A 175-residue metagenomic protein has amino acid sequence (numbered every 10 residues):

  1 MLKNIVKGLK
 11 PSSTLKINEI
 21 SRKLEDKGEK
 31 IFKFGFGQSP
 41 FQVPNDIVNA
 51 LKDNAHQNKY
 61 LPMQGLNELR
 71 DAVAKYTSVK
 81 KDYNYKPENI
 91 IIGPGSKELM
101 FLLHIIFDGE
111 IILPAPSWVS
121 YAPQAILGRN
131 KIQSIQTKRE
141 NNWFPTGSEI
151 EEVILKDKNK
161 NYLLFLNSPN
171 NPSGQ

Functional and structural regions predicted by a protein language model:
K3, K7-P94: N-terminal small-domain helix-loop-helix segment of the aminotransferase-like
I31, D108, K160-N161: Local beta-strand N-terminus motif with an aromatic residue
S39, K97, S168-P172: Short glycine-rich anion-binding loops that position phosphate/pyrophosphate groups of nucleotides and phosphorylated
S96-M100, S117-S120: Conserved coil-to-alpha-helix start sites within the AMP-binding
I106-A125, E152: Conserved PLP-anchoring active-site segment centered on the Schiff-base-forming lysine
A115, S134-R139: Short beta->alpha connector loops at strand-helix junctions that form conserved, small/polar/Pro-enriched
L127-I132: A short helix-loop-beta submotif of the ANL/AMP-binding
T137-Q175: Active-site phosphate-binding strand-loop segment of PLP-dependent enzymes
